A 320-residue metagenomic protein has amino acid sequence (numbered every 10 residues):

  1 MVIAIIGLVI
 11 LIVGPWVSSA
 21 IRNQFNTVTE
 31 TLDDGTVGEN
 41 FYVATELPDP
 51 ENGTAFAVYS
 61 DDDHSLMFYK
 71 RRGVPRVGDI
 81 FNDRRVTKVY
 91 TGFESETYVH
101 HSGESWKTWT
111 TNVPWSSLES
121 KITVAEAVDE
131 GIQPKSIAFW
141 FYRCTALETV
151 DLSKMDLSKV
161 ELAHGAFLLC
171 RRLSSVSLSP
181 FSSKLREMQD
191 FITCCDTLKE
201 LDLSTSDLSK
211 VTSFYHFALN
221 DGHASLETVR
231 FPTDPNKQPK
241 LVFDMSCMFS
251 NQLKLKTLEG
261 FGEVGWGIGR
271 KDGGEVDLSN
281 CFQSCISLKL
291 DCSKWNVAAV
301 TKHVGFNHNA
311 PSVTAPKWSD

Functional and structural regions predicted by a protein language model:
M1-G14: N-terminal single-pass transmembrane signal-anchor helix
G14-E46: N-terminal export/assembly leader peptides and their processing motifs that target proteins to secretory
A44-F56, V304-D320: Extracellular/surface-exposed low-complexity segments
H64-M67: Hydrophobic residues embedded in beta-strands of well-ordered beta-sheets
R71-R76, P311-V313: Acidic glycine-/aspartate-rich tracts in secreted/extracellular proteins
G73-L162, L168, F243: LRR N-terminal entry segment and analogous cap-like coil->beta motifs
S120-Q133, A146-E161, R171-R186, D196-T212 (+4 more regions): Structural signature of tandem-repeat unit edges
F141, A166-C170, F191-C195, F217-L219 (+3 more regions): Periodic small-residue-enriched repeat registers in elongated scaffold domains
